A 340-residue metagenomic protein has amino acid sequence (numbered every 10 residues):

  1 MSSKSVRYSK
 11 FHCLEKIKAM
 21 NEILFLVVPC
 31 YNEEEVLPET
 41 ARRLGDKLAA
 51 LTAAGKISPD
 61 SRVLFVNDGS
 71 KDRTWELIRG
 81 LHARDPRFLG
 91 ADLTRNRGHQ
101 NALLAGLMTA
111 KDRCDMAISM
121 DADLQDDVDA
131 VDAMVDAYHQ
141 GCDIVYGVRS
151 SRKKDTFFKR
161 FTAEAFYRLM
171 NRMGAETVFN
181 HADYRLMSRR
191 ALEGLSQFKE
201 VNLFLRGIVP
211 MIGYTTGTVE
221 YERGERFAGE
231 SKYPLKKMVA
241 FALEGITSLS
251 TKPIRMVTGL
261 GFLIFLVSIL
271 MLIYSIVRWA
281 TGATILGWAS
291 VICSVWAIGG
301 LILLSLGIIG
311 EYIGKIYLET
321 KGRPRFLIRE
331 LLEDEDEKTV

Functional and structural regions predicted by a protein language model:
K4, K10, L14-I23, F204-V340: Hydrophobic helical membrane-anchoring modules
I17-T156: Structured catalytic core of nucleotide-sugar glycosyltransferases
P29, L93-R95, R185, T258 (+2 more regions): Short conserved micro-motifs on helix faces and helix-strand junctions that flank and scaffold key functional residues
N32, D72, R185-S188, G261 (+1 more regions): Residue-level detector of functionally special positions within alpha-helical transmembrane segments of multi-pass
D46, A50, G80, R84 (+7 more regions): Conserved amphipathic alpha-helical interaction elements at protein-protein interfaces in regulatory, energy-coupling
A91-R95, H99-T109, M116, V128-L205 (+1 more regions): Acceptor/aglycone-binding surface of glycosyltransferases and processive sugar-polymer synthases
